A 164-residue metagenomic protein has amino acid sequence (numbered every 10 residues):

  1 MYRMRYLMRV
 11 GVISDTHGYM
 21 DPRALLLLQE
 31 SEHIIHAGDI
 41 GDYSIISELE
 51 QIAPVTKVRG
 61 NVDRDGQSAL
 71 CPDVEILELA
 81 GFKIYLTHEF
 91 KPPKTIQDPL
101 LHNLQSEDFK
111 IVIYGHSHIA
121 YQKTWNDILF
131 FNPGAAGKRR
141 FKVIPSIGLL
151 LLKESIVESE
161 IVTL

Functional and structural regions predicted by a protein language model:
M1-V55, D63-D73, G81-K83, V143-S146 (+1 more regions): N-terminal active-site segment of His-dependent metallophosphoesterases
R5-L7, L79-A80, E107-D108, F131-L164: Binuclear metal-dependent phosphoesterase catalytic core
V12-S14, H33-D39, T56-N61, L86-H88 (+2 more regions): Active-site neighborhood of phospho(di)ester-bond hydrolases with catalytic His/Asp-centered motifs
T16, N61, F90-P92, A136 (+1 more regions): Short, solvent-exposed coil/turn elements at secondary-structure transition points
G18, D42, K91, I119 (+1 more regions): Short active-site segment of divalent metal-dependent hydrolases/proteases that encodes the spacing between
Q29, Q105-E107, T124-W125: Short hydrophobic "helix-edge" motifs at membrane interfaces and signal-peptide entry regions
D63-D108, K138-F141: Active-site-proximal segments of metal-dependent phosphoesterases and phosphodiesterases across multiple
A120-Q122, I128: Residue-level recognition of beta-strand microenvironments
